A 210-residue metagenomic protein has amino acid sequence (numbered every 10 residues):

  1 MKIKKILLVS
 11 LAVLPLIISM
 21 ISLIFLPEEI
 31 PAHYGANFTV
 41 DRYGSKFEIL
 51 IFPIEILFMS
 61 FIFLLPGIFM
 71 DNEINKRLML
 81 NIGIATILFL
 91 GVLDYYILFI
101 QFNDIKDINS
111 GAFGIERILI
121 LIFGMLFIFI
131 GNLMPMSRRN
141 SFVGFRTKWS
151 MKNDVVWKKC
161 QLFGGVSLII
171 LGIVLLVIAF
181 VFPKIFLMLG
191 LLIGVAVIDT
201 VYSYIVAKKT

Functional and structural regions predicted by a protein language model:
M1-L11, F47: N-terminal membrane topogenic signal
I21-L26, F58-I68, F129-G144, V206-A207: Membrane-water interface of transmembrane alpha-helices
I21-L50, V143-K152: Active-site and channel-lining beta-strand-loop segments that bind or position nucleotide-derived/phosphorylated
R42-I56, F113-I130: Alpha-helical transmembrane segments
L65-I115: Ordered, amphipathic secondary-structure segments that act as subunit-interaction surfaces in large macromolecular
I122, I185-V201: Small-residue-rich transmembrane alpha-helices that serve as helix-helix interface/gating elements in multipass
F142-V166: Membrane-helix boundary/juxtamembrane motif in polytopic membrane proteins
L168-I178: Hydrophobic, membrane-inserted alpha-helices
